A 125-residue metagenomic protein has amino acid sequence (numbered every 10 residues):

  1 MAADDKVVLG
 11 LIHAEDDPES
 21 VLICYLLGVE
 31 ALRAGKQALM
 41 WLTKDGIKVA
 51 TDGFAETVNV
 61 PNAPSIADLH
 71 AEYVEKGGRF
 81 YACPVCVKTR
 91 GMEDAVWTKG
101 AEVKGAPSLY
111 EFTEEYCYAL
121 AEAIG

Functional and structural regions predicted by a protein language model:
M1-D4: Basic/polar N-terminal segments that are highly enriched at the extreme N-terminus, encompassing both cleavable
V8-L22, F54: Short, glycine-rich nucleotide/cofactor-binding loops
V21-K36, M40: Histidine-anchored nucleotide/phosphate-binding helix
A38-T43, F80-P84: Short internal beta-strands
G46-V60: N-terminal beta-loop-helix "entrance" segment that forms/cooperates in small-molecule cofactor or anionic ligand
T57-T89: A glycine-rich helix N-cap at a beta->alpha junction
R90, K104-G125: Short terminal interaction segments
A95-E102: Short, electropositive alpha-helical surface patch
